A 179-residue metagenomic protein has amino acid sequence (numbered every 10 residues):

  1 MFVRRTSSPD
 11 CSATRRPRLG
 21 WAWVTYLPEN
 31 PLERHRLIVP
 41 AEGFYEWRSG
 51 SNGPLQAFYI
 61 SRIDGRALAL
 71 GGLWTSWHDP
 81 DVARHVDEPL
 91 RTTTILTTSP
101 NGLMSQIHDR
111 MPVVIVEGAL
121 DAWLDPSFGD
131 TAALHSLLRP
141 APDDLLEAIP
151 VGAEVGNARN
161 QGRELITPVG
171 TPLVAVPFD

Functional and structural regions predicted by a protein language model:
M1-D179: A structured binding-face within diverse protein domains that lines the active/interaction site
